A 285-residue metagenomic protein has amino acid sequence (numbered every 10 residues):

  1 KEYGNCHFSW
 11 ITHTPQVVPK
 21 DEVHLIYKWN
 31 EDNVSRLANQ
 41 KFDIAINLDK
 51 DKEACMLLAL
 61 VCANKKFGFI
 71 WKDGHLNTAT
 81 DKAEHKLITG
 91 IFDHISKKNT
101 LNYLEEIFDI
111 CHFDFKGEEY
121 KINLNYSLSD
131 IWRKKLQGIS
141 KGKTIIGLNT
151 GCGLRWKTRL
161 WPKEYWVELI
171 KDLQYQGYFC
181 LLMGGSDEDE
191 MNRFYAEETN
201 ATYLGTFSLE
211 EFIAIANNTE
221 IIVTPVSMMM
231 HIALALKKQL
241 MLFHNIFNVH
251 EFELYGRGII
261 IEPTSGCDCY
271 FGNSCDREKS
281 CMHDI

Functional and structural regions predicted by a protein language model:
K1-I285: Catalytic machinery of carbohydrate-active enzymes, primarily nucleotide-sugar-dependent glycosyltransferases
